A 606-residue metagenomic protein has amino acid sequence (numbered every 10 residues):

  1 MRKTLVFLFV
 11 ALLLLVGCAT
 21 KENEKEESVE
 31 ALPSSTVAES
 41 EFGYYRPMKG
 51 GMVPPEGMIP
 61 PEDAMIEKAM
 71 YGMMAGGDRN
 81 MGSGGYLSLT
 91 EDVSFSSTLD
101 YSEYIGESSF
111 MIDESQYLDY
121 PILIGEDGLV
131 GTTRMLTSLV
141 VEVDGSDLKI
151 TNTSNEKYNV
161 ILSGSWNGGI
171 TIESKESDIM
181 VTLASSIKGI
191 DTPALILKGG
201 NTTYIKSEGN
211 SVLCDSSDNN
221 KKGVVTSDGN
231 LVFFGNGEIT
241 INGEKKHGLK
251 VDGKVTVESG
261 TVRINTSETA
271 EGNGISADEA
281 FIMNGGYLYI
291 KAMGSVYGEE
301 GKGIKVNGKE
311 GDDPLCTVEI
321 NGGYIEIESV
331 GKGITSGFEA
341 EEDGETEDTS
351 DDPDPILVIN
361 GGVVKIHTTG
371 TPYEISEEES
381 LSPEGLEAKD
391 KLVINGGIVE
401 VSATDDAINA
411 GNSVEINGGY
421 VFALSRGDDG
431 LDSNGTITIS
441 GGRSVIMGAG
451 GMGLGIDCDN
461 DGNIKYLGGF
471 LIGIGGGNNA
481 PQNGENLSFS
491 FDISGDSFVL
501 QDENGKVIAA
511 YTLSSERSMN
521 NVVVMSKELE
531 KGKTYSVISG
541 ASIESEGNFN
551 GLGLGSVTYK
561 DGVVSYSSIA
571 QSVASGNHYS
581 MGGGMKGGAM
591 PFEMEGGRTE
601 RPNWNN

Functional and structural regions predicted by a protein language model:
M1-F9: Positively charged n-region of N-terminal signal peptides that target proteins for export
L14-G17: C-terminal motif of bacterial Sec signal peptides marking the signal peptidase cleavage site
A19-N23, P33, V37-M52, I66-N606: A composition-driven surface/loop motif
S28-L32: Juxtamembrane extracytosolic/periplasmic "stalk" immediately C-terminal to the first targeting helix
